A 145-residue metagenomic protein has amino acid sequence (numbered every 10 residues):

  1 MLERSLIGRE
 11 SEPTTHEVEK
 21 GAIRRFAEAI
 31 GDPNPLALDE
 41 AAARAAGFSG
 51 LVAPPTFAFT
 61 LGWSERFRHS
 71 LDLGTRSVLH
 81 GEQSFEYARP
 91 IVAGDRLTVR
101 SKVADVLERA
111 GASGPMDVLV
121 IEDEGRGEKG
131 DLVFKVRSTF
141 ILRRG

Functional and structural regions predicted by a protein language model:
M1-E82: Hot-dog-fold acyl-thioester-processing enzymes
M1-L2, P90-G145: HotDog/MaoC-like acyl-thioester-processing domains
E17, S84-E86, T139-I141: Generic structural detector for well-ordered beta-strands
R44-A45, A53, H80, Y87 (+2 more regions): Short, surface-exposed, polar/charged, turn-prone segments marking secondary-structure boundaries
A58, E65-R66, E86, V92 (+1 more regions): A short acidic, glycine/proline-enriched capping/turn motif at secondary-structure boundaries, especially helix N-cap
L71-D95, V99: Mid-chain, well-packed structural core segment of small domains
